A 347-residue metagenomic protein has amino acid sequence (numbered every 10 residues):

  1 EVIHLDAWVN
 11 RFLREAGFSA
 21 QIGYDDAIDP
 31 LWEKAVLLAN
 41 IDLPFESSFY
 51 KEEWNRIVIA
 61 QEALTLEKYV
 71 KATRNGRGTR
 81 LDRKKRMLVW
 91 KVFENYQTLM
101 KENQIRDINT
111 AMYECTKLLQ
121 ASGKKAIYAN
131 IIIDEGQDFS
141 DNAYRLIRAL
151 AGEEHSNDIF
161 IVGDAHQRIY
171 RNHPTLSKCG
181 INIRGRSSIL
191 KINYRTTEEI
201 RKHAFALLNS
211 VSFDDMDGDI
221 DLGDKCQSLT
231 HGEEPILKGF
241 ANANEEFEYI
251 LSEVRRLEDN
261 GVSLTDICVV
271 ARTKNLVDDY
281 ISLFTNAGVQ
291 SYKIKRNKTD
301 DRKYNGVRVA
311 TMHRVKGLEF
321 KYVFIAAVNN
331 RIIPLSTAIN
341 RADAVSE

Functional and structural regions predicted by a protein language model:
E1-I105: A basic/glycine-biased coupling hinge at the interface between accessory DNA-binding modules
E1-S19, D82-K85, K91-I105, K117-Y292 (+1 more regions): Conserved helicase motor core of SF1/SF2 NTP-dependent helicases
E53, I57, E114, A165: Short acidic/histidine-centered micro-motifs embedded in hydrophobic/aromatic stretches that mark compact functional
I108: Conserved donor sugar-nucleotide recognition element shared by glycan-biosynthetic enzymes
